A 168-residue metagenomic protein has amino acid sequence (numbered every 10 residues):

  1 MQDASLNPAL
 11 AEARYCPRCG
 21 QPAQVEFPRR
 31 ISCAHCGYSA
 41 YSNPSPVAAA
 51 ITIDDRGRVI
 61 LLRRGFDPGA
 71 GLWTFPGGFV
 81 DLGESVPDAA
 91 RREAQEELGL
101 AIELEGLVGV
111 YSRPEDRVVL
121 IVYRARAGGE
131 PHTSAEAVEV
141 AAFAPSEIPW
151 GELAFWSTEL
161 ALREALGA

Functional and structural regions predicted by a protein language model:
Q2-L6, D54-E96: Conserved Nudix-box catalytic region and its N-terminal flanking loop in Nudix hydrolases and closely related
A13-Y15, R30: Residues immediately within or flanking Cys/His clusters that coordinate Zn2+ in small zinc-binding modules
P17, A34-V59, F79: Conserved N-terminal beta-strand and adjoining loop/helix that marks the start of the Nudix/MutT-like hydrolase domain
P22-A23, A40: Cys/His-rich microdomains that often coordinate metals
Q24-E26, A101-G109: A short coil-to-beta-strand element that immediately follows conserved catalytic motifs
Y38-N43, F66, V110-I121: Acidic pyrophosphate-coordinating catalytic loop
Y111-H132, A141, A161, L166: Active-site-adjacent beta-strand/loop module that shapes the phosphate/pyrophosphate-binding cleft
T133-L162: NUDIX/MutT-family hydrolases
